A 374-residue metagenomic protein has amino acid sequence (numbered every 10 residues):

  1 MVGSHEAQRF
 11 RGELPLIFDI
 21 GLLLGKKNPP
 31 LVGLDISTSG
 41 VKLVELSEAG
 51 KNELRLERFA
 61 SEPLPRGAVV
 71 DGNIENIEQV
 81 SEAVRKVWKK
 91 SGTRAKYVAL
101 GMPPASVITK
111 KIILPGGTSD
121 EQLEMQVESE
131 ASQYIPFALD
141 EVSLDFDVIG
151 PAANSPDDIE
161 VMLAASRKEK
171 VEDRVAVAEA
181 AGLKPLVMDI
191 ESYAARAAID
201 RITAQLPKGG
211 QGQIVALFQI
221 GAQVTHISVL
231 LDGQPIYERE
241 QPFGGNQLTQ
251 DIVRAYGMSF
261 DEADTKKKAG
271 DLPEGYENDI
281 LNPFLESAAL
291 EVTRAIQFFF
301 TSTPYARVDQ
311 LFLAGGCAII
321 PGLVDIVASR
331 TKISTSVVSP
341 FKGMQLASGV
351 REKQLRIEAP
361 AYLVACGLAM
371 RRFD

Functional and structural regions predicted by a protein language model:
M1-D374: Hydrophobic/aromatic-enriched cytosolic interaction surfaces used to assemble or bind macromolecules
